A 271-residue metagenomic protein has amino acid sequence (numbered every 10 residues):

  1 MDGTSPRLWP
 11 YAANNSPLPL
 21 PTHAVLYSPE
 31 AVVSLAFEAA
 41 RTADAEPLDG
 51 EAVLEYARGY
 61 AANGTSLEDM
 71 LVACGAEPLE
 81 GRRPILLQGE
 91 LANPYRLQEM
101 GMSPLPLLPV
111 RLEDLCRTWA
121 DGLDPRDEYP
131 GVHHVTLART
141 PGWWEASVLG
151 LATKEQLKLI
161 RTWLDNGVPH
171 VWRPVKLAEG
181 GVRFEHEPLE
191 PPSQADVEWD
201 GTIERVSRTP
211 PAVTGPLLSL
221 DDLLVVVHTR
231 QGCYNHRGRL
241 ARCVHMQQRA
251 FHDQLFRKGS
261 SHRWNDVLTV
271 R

Functional and structural regions predicted by a protein language model:
M1-R271: Glycine-aromatic micro-motifs
